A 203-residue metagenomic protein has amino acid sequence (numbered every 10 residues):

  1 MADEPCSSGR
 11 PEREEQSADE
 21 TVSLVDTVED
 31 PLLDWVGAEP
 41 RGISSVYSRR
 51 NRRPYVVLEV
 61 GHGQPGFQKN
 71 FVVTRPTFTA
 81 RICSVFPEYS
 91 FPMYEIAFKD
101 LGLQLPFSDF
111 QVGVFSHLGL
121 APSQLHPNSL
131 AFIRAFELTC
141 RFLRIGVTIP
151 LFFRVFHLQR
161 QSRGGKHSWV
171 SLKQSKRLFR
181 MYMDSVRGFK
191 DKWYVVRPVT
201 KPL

Functional and structural regions predicted by a protein language model:
M1-L203: Residue-register detector that marks a fixed positional context within folded domains
